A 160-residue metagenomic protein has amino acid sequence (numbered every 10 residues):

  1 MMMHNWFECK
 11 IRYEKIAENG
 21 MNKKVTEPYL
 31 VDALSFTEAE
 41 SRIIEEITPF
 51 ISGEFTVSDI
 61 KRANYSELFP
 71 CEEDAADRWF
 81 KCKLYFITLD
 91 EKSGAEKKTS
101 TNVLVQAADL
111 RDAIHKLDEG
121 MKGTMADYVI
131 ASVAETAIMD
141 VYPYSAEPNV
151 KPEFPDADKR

Functional and structural regions predicted by a protein language model:
M1-F7, N22, E45, P49-I87 (+1 more regions): Intrinsic disorder/low-complexity detector
M1-S41, F86: The feature marks the first
E14-D32, P49-S52, D90, A95-V103 (+2 more regions): A cross-kingdom feature marking solvent-exposed beta-strand/loop segments within repeated, beta-rich binding/scaffold
D32-F36, E54-V57, Q106-D109, D127-A131 (+1 more regions): Glycine-rich loops and low-complexity Gly/Arg-rich segments that provide flexible linkers or classic glycine-based
T37-R42, R111-H115: Short amphipathic alpha-helices within nucleic acid-binding modules
A63-M125: Short, solvent-exposed interaction modules
